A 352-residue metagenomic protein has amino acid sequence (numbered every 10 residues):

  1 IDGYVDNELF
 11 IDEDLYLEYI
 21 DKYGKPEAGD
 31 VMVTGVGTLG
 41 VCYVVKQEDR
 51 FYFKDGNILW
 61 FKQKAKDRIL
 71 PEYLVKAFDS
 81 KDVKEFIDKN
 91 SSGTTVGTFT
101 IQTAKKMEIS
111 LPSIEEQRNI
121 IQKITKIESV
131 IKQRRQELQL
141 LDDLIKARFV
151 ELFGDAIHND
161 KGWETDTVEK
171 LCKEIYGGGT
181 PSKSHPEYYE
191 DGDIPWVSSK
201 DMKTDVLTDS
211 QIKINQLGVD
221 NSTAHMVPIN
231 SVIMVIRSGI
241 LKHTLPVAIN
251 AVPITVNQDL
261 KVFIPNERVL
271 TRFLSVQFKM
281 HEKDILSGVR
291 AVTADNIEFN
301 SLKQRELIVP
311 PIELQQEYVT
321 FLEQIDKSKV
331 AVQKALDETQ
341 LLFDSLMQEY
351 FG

Functional and structural regions predicted by a protein language model:
I1-V31, E169-H185, K200-I229: Sequence-specific dsDNA recognition surfaces
N7-L9, K89-S91, K161-T165, P181-Y188 (+1 more regions): Short coil/turn segments at secondary-structure boundaries
I20, Q47, K132, K183 (+3 more regions): Short, solvent-exposed loop/turn positions at domain surfaces that link secondary-structure elements or cap domain
D21-D79, S198, N215-K279, E298: A short beta-sheet element
G35, F51-L59, I69-E72, S91-E115 (+2 more regions): A short glycine-rich beta-alpha junction/loop motif
V83-F86, H281-I285: Periplasmic-binding protein-like
K106-Q122, S129-G179, D191, T204 (+2 more regions): Non-catalytic DNA-recognition/assembly elements of restriction-modification systems
